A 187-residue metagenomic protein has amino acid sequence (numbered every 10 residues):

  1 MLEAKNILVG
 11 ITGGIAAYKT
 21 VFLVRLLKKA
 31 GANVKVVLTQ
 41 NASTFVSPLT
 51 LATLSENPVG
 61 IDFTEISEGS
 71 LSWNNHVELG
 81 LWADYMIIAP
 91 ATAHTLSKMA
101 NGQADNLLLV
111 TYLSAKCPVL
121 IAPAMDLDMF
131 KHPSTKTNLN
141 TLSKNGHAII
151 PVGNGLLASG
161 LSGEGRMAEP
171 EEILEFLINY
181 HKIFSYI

Functional and structural regions predicted by a protein language model:
M1-L120, L127-I187: A cross-family phosphate/adenosyl-ligand binding-site feature
